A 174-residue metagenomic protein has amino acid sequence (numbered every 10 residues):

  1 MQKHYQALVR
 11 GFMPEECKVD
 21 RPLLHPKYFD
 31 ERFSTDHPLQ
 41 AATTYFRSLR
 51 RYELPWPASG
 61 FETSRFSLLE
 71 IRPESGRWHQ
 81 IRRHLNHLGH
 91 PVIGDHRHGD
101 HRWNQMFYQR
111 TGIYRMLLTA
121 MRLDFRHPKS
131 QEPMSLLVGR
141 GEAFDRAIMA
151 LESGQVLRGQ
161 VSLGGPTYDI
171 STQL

Functional and structural regions predicted by a protein language model:
M1-L174: RNA pseudouridine synthases
